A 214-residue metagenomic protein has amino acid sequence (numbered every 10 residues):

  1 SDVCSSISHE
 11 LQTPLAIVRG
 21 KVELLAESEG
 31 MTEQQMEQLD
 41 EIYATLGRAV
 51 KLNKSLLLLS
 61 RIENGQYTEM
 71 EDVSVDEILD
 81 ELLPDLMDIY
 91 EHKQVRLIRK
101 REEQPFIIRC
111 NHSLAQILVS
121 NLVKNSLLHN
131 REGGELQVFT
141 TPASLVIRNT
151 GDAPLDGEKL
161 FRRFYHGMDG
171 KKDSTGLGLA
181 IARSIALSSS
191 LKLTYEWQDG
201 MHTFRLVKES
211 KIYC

Functional and structural regions predicted by a protein language model:
A44-A49: Short alpha-helical segment of the dimerization/phosphotransfer core of two-component systems
N64-E69, I107-C110: Conserved micro-motifs of the catalytic ATP-binding
E71, E91, R96-F106: Conserved catalytic submotifs in the C-terminal HATPase_c
E71-M87, I98: A conserved beta-strand-to-alpha-helix junction within the catalytic ATP-binding
N125-L127: Short helix-loop "hinge" at the ATP-lid/N-box region of the Bergerat-fold HATPase_c
G133-S144: Short beta-strand/loop element within the Bergerat-fold HATPase_c
A153-Y165: Short conserved segment of the HATPase_c
